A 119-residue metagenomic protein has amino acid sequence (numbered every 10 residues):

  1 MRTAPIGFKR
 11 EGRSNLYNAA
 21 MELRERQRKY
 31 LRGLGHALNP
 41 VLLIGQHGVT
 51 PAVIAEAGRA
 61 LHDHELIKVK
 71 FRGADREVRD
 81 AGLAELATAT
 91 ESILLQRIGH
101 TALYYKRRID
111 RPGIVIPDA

Functional and structural regions predicted by a protein language model:
R2-A119: Positively charged, polar, low-complexity stretches
